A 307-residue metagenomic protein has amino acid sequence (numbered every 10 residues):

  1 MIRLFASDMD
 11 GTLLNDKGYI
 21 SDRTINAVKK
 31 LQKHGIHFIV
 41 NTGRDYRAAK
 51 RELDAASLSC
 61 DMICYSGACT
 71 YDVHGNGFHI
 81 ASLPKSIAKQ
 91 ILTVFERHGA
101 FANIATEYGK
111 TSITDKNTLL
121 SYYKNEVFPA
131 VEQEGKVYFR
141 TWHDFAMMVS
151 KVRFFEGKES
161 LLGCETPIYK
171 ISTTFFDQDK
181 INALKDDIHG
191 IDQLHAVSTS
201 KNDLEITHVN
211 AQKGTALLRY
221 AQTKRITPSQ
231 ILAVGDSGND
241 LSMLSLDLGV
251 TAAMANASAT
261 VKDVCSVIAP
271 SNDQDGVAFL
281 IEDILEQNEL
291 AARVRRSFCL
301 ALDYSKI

Functional and structural regions predicted by a protein language model:
M1-L4, N15, I20-S21, H189 (+1 more regions): Mg2+-dependent phosphoryl-transfer enzymes with acidic/Ser/Thr/Gly-rich catalytic loops
G18-H34, A81-I87, R153-G157, K180 (+1 more regions): Short, acidic loop-to-helix structural element flanking the phosphoryl-transfer center in phosphate-processing enzymes
D22-K136: Active-site phosphate-binding/coordination module
L31, T42, S66, I171 (+3 more regions): Residue-level signal for inorganic ion chemistry
G35-I39, S59-C60, K170, S229-Q230 (+2 more regions): Short active-site oxyanion
S59-Y65, A196, T251-A255, S271: Short hydrophobic/aromatic-enriched beta-strand-loop microsegments
H98-A100, Y108-I231: Conserved acidic, metal-coordinating active-site core of Asp-based, Mg2+-dependent phosphoryl-transfer enzymes
